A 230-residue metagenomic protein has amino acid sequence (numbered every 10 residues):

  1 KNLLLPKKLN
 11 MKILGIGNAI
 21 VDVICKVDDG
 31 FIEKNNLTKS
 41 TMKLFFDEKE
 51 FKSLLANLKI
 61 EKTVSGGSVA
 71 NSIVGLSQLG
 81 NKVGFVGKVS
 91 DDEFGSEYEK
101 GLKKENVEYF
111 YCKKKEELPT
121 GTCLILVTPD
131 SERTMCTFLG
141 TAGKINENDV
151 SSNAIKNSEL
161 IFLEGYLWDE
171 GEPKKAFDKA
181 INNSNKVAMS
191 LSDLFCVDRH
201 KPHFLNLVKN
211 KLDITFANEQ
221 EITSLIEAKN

Functional and structural regions predicted by a protein language model:
K8-T38, E61, K88-S90, S96-L118 (+1 more regions): Ribokinase/PfkB-type carbohydrate-kinase core domain
G30-A56: Short catalytic helix/loop segments, enriched in acidic residues and glycine and frequently bearing histidine
K52-N57, N81-K82, L160, A188: General secondary-structure edge motif
L55-S65: Short pre-catalytic strand/loop immediately N-terminal to key active-site residues, enriched for Gly-Thr
V64-G84: Active-site alpha-helical elements of protease catalytic centers
V69-I73, G95, F177: A general structural signal for well-ordered alpha-helical segments in protein cores
S72, T120-C123: Residue-level marker for the onset of beta-strands and adjacent loop->beta junctions in well-ordered domains
